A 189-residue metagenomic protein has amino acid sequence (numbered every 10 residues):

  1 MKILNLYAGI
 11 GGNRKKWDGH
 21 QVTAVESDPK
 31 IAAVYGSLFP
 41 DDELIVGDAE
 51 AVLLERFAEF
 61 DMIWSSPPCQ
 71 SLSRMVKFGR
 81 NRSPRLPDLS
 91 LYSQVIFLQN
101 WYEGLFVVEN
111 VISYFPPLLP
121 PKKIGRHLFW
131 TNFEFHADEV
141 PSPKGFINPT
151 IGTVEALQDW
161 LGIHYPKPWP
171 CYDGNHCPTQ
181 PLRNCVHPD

Functional and structural regions predicted by a protein language model:
K2-L53: SAM cofactor-binding core of SAM-dependent methyltransferases, primarily the Rossmann-like beta-alpha-beta module
I3, A24, W64, V107-V108: Generic enzyme active-site microenvironment
D28-P29, P67-C69: Short glycine-rich, polar/acidic loop-and-turn segments at beta strand-coil junctions
A51-M62, C69-D189: Class I S-adenosyl-L-methionine
